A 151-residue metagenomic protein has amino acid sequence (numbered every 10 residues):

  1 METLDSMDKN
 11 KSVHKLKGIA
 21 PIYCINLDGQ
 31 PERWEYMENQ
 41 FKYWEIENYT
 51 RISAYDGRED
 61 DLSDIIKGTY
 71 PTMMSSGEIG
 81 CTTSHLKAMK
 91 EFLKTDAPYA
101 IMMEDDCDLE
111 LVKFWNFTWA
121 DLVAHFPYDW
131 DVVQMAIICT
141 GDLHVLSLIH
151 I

Functional and structural regions predicted by a protein language model:
M1-M103, C107-L148: An acidic/histidine-cluster motif and surrounding catalytic segment that typifies divalent-metal-assisted enzyme active
